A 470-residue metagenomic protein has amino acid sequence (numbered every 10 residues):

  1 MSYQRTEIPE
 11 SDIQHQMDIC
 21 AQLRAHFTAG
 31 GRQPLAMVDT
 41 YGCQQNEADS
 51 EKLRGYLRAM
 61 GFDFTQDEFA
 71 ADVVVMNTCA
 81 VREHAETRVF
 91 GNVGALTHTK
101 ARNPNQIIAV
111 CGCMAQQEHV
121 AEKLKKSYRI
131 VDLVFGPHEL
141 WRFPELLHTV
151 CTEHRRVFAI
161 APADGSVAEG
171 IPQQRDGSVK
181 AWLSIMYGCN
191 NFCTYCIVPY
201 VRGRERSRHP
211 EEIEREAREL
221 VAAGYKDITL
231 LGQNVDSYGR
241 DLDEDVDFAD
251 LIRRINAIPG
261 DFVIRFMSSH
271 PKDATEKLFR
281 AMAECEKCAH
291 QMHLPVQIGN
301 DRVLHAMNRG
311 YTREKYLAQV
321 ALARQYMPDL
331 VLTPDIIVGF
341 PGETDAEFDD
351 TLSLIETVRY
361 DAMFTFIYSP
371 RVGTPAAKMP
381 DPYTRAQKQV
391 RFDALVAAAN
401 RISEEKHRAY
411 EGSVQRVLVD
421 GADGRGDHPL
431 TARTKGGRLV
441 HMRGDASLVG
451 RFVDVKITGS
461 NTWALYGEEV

Functional and structural regions predicted by a protein language model:
M1-Y238, K277, M292, E314-Q325 (+4 more regions): Proteins enriched for Cys/Gly/acidic motifs involved in redox and nucleic-acid/cofactor modification
T6, L23, K378-V470: Terminal RNA-binding accessory module
D39, C111, V198, L231-Q233 (+7 more regions): Generic beta-strand/beta-sheet core signal
T65, C111, A306, M363 (+1 more regions): Thr-Gly-centered strand-to-loop micro-motif
A85-T87, R204-H209, G239-D245, A306-R309 (+3 more regions): Short, solvent-exposed loop/turn segments at secondary-structure boundaries
N105-V110, Q117-H119, A222-D345, E356: Conserved SAM/AdoMet-binding glycine-rich loop
D176-V179, C189-N191, C288, I298 (+5 more regions): Short flexible coil/turn linkers enriched for glycine and charged/polar residues that connect secondary-structure
C193, I213, L230, F266 (+7 more regions): Conserved, mostly hydrophobic/aromatic
